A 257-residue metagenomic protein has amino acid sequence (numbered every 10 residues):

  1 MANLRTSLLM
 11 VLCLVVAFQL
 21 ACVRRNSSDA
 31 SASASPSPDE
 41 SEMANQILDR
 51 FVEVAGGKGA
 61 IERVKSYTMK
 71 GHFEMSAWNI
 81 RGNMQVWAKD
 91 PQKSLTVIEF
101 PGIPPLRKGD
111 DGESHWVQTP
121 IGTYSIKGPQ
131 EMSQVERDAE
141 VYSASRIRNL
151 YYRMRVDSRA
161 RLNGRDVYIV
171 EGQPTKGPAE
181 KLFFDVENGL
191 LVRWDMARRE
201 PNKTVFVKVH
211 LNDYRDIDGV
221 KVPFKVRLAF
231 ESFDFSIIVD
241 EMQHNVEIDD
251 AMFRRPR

Functional and structural regions predicted by a protein language model:
M1-M10: Bacterial N-terminal signal peptides that target proteins for export
Q19-A21: C-terminal motif of bacterial Sec signal peptides marking the signal peptidase cleavage site
V23-R25: Bacterial signal peptide processing site
D29-E53: Post-signal peptide N-terminal segment of mature Sec-exported envelope proteins
N45-T123, Y151-V156: N-terminal mature ectodomain segment of secretory-pathway/periplasmic proteins
P101, N163-P256: Gly/Pro-enriched, hydrophobic low-complexity segments that function as extracytoplasmic propeptides/linkers
W116-S143: Acidic/charged, solvent-exposed loop-and-adjacent secondary-structure segments enriched in E/D, K/R, S/T, and G/P
S133-I169, L190-D195: Short, conserved active-site entrance elements at the starts or edges of catalytic domains
